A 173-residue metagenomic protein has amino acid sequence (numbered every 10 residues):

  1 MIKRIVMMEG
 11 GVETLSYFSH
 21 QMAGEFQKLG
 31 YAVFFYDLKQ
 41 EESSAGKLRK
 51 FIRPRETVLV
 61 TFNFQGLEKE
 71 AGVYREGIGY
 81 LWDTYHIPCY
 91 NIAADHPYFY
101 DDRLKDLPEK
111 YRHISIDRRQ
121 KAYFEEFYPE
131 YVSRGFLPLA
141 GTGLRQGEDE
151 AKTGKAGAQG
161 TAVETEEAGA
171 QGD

Functional and structural regions predicted by a protein language model:
I2-V6: Extreme N-terminal starter segment of soluble prokaryotic enzymes
M7-M8, L15-F127, Q146: Extended catalytic core of nucleotide-activated donor transferases of GT-like folds
E9-V12, F18, S133-G160, E166-D173: Nucleotide-sugar donor-binding catalytic core of glycosyltransferases
Y90-P108, V132, A151-G160, D173: Generic hydrophobic segment detector
F127-S133: Ligand-binding grooves and catalytic loops that recognize ribose/phosphate and carbohydrate rings, and esterified lipid
